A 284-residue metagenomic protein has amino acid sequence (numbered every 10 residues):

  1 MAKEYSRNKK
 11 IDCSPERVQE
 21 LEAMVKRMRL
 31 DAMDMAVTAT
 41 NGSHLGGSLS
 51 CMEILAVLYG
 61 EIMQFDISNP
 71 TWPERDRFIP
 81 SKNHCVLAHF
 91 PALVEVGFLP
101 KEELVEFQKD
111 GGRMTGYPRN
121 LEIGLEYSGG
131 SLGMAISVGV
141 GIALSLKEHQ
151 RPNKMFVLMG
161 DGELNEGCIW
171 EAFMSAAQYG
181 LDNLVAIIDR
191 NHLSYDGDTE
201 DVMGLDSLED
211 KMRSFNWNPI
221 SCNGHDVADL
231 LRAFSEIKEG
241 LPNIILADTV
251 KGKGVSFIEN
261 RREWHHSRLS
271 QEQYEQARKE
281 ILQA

Functional and structural regions predicted by a protein language model:
A2-E20: Non-catalytic, mobile gating and regulatory segments of ester bond hydrolases
A2-E4, V227-A284: Glycine/aspartate-rich loop-and-adjacent alpha/beta segment that forms the canonical ThDP
E20, A39, L49-Q178: Cofactor-binding active-site loop characterized by glycine-rich and histidine/acidic residues
V25-G42, D189-N191: N-terminal capping segment at the start of a domain
D76-F78, N153-V157, L184, G240-T249: Generic beta-sheet signal
F90-P91, R119, C168-W170, D196-E200 (+1 more regions): Short acidic, glycine/serine/threonine-rich loops at helix termini
R151, E200-R232, L282: Conserved thiamine diphosphate
E166-N191, I244-A247: A short alpha/beta connector and helix-capping loop motif
